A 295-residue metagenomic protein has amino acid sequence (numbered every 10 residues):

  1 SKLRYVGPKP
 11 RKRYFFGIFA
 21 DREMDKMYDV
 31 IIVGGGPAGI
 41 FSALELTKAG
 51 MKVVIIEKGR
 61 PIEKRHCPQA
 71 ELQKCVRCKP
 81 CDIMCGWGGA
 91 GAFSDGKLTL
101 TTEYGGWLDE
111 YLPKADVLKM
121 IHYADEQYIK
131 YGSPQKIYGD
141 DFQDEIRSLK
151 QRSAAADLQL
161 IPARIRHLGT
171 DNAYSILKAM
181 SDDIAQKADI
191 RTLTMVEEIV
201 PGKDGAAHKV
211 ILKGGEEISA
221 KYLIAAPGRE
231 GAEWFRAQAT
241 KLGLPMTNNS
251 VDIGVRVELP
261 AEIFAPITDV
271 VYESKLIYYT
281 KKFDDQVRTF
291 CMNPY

Functional and structural regions predicted by a protein language model:
L3-F15: Intrinsic disorder/low-complexity segments
Y5-V6, F19, D29: Detector for intrinsically disordered, low-structure N-terminal pre-sequences
Y14-K26: Short, Lys/Arg-enriched N-terminal segments with co-localized hydrophobic residues within the first ~10-30 amino acids
D25-G105, R147, Q151-Y295: Residues forming the flavin
G86-Y138: Dinucleotide-binding Rossmann-like beta1-alpha1 core, especially the glycine-rich loop that anchors the ADP
L118-L168: Rossmann-like nucleotide/phosphate-binding core characteristic of flavoprotein oxidoreductases
